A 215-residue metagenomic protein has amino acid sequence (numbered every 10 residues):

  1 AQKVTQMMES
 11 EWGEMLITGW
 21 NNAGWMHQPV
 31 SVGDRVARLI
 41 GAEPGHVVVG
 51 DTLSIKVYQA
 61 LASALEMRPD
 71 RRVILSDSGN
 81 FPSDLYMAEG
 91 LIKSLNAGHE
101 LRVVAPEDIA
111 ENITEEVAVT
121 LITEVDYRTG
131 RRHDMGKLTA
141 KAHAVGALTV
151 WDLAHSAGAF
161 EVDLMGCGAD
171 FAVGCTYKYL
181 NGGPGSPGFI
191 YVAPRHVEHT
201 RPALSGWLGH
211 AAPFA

Functional and structural regions predicted by a protein language model:
A1-A215: Pyridoxal 5′-phosphate
